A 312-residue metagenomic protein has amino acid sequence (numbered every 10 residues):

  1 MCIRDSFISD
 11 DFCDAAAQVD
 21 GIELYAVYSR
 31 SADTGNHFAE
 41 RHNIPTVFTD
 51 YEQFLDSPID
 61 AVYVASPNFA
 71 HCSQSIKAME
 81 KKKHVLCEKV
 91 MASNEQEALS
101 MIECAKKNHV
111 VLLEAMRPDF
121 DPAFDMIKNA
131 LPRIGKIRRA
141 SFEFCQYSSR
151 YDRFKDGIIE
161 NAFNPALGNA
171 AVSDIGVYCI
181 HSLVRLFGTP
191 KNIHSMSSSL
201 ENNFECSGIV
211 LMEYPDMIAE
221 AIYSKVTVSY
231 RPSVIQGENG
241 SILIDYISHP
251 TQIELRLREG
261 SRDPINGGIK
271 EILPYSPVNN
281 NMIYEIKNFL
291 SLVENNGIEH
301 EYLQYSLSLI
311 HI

Functional and structural regions predicted by a protein language model:
M1-D5, I310-I312: Conserved small/polar residues in nucleotide/adenosyl-binding loops
R4-H42, L290: N-terminal Rossmann-like dinucleotide-binding module
H42, T46-C104: Beta-loop-alpha module in the N-terminal Rossmann-like domain of NAD(P)-dependent dehydrogenases, especially those
A61-Y63, N288-I310: C-terminal helix-rich "cap/oligomerization" subdomain common to oxidoreductases
C87, L112-E114, I244: Hydrophobic residues in well-ordered beta-strands that form the structural core
S100-R117, R138-R139: Rossmann-fold dehydrogenase core element
D121-K191: Predominantly a Rossmann-like dinucleotide-binding segment in NAD(P)-dependent oxidoreductases
C179-T251, I286-N296: Contiguous beta-strand/loop segments that form the cofactor/metal-binding neighborhood of enzyme cores
